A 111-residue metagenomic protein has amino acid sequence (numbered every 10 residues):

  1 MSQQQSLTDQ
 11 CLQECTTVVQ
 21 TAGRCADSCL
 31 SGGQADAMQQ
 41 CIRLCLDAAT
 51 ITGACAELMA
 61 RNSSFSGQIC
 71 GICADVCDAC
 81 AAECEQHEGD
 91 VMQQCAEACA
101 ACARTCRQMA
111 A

Functional and structural regions predicted by a protein language model:
M1-A111: Amphipathic alpha-helical hairpins
